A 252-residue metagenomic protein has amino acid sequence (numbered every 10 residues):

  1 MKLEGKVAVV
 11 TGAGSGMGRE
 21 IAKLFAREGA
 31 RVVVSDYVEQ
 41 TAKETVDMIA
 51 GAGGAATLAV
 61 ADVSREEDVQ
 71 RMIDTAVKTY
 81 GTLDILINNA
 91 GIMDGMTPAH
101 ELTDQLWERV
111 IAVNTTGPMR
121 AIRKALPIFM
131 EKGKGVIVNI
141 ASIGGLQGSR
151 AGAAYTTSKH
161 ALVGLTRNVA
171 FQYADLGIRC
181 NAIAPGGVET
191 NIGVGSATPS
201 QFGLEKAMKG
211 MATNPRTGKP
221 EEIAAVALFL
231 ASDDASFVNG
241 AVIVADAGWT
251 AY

Functional and structural regions predicted by a protein language model:
K2, M119, T217-A245, T250: C-terminal substrate-recognition "lid" of short-chain dehydrogenase/reductases
L3-V33: Canonical Rossmann dinucleotide-binding motif of NAD(H)/NADP(H)-dependent dehydrogenases/reductases, specifically
D47, D175, G187-A212: A glycine/serine/threonine-rich, flexible loop-to-helix segment that serves as the NAD(P) cofactor-binding "lid"
V69, T97-A99, T103-E108, M208: Substrate-binding pocket helix/loop in short-chain dehydrogenase/reductase
I122, S158, T166: Active-site helix of classical SDR
S142: Residue(s) in the substrate-gating loop at a strand-loop-helix junction that position the organic substrate next
A174, R179, V238-G240: Short, small/polar-rich loop/turn modules that mediate ligand/substrate recognition or access, typified
